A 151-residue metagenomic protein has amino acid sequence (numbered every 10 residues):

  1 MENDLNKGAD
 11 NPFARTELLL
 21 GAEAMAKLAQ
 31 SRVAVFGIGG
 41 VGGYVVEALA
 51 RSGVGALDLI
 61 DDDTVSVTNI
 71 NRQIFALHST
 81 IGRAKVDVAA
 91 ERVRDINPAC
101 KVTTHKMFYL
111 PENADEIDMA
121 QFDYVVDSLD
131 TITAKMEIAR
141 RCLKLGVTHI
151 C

Functional and structural regions predicted by a protein language model:
M1-A34: N-terminal charged helix/coil linker that caps or initiates catalytic domains
L19, G40-G43, V54, V65 (+1 more regions): Residue-level detector of alpha-helix initiation sites
A29-A50, A56-D61: Glycine-rich adenosine-cofactor-binding loop
V45-V46, A89, I138: Hydrophobic residues within alpha-helices that form the first helical element adjacent to the glycine-rich loop
V54-N97: Glycine-rich phosphate-binding loop and adjoining beta1-alpha1-beta2 segment of Rossmann-like nucleotide-binding folds
K101-Y109: Conserved SAM-binding strand-loop segment of SAM-dependent methyltransferases
E112-Q121: Short amphipathic alpha-helix with an adjacent loop that forms part of the alpha/beta core around
Y124-C151: ADP-ribose/adenylate-binding Rossmann-like module
